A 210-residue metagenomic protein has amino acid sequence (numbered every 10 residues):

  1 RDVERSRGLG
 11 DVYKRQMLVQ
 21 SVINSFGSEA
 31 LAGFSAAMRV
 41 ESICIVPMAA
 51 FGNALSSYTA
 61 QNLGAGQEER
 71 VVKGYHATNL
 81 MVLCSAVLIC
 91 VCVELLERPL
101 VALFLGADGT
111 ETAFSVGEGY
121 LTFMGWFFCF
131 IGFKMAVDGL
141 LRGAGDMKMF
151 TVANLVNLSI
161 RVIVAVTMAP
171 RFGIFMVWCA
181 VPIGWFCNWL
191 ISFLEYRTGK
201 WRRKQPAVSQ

Functional and structural regions predicted by a protein language model:
D2-Y13: Single conserved hydrophobic/aromatic residue that forms the stacking wall/gate of nucleotide- or nucleobase-binding
D11, P182-Q210: C-terminal transmembrane helix end/exit motif
K14-R39, I43, Q61, P99-G109 (+1 more regions): Helix-terminus/linker motif at the lipid-water interface of multi-pass membrane proteins
G33-E97, I131-G145, M149-A153: Small-residue-rich hydrophobic transmembrane alpha-helices
S35-M38, V82, L121-M124, F128 (+2 more regions): Residue-level recognition of transmembrane alpha-helices in multi-pass small-molecule transporters/permeases
S42, M48, G109-K134: Alpha-helical transmembrane segments of multi-pass membrane proteins
L88-E111, E118: Short membrane-interface helical motifs at transmembrane helix boundaries in multi-pass membrane transporters
P99, L158-L190, L194: Membrane-interface helix-loop junctions in multi-pass transport and translocation proteins
